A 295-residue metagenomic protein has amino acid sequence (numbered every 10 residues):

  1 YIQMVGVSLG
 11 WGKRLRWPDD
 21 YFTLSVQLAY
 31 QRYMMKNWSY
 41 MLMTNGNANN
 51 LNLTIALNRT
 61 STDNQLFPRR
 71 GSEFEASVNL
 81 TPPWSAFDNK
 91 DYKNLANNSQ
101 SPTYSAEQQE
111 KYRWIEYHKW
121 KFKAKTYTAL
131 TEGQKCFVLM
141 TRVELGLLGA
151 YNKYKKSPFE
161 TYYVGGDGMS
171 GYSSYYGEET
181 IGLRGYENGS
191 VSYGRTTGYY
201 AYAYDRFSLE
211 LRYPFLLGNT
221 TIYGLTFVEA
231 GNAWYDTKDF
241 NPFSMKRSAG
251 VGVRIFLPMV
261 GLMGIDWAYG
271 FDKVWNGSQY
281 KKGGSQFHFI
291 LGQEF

Functional and structural regions predicted by a protein language model:
Y1-E75, R184, L262-M263, A268-F295: Gram-negative/organellar outer-membrane beta-barrel architecture
N50-N52, R70-F295: C-terminal transmembrane beta-barrel domains of outer membrane proteins
